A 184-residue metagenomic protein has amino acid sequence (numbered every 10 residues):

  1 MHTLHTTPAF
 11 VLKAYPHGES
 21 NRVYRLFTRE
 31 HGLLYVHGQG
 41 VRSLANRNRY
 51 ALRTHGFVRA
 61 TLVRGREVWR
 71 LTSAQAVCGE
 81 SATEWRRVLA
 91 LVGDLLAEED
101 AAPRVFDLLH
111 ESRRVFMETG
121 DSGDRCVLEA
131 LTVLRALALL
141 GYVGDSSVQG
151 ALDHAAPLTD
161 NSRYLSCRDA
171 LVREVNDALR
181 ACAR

Functional and structural regions predicted by a protein language model:
M1-R22, F27-R184: Non-catalytic alpha-helical scaffolds and adjoining flexible linkers that form interface surfaces for assembly
